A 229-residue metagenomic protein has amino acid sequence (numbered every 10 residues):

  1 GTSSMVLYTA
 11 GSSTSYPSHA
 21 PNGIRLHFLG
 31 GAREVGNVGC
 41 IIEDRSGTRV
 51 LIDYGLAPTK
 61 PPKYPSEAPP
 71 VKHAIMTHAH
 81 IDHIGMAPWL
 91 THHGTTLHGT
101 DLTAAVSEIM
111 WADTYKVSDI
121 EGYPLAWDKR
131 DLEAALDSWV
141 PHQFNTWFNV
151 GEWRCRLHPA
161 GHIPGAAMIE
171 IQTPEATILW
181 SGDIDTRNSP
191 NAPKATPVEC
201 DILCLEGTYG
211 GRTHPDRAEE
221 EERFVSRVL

Functional and structural regions predicted by a protein language model:
T2-M5: Extreme N-terminal basic, low-complexity initiation segments that serve as generic localization/processing leaders
L7-G11, Y16-E34, G39-I75, H80-I84 (+1 more regions): His/Asp/Glu-rich metal-coordinating catalytic cores of metallo-dependent phosphodiesterases/hydrolases acting on
